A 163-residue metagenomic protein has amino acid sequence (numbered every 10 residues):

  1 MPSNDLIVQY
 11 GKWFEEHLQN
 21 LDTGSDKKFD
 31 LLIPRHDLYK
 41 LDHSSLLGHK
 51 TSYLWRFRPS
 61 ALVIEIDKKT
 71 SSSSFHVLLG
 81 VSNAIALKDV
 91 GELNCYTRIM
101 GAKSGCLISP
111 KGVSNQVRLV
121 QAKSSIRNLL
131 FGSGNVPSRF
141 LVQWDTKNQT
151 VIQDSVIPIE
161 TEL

Functional and structural regions predicted by a protein language model:
M1-D26, D30: Nuclease catalytic cores
P2-Q9, R56, S60, I126-L130: Localized chelating/binding microdomains that coordinate divalent metal ions or stabilize phosphate-bearing
Y10-H17, N115-S124, D154: Outer-membrane beta-barrel translocator/channel fold
N20-F75, I85, T146-E160: Active-site metal-binding core of divalent-cation-utilizing nuclease and nuclease-like domains
V77-V81: Transmembrane beta-strand segments that form the barrel wall of outer-membrane beta-barrel proteins
S82-V90, T97-D145: Nucleic-acid nuclease catalytic cores
